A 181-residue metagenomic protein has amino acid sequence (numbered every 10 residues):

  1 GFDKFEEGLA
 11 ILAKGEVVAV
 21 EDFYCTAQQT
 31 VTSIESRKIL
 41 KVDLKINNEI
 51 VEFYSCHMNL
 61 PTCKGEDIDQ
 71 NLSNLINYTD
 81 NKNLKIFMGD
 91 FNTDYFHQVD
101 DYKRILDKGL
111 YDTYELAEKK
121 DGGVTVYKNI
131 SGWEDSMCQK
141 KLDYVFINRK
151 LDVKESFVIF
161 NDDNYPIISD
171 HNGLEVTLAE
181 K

Functional and structural regions predicted by a protein language model:
G1, K14-G15, F23-C25, S55-N59 (+2 more regions): Active-site-proximal beta-strand/loop segments in catalytic clefts of secreted hydrolases
G1-I50, E155-V158: Structured beta-strand-rich core segments of catalytic domains in phosphoester-bond hydrolases
K4, Q29-I34, N59-E66, E134-D135: Acidic/histidine-rich helix-loop elements that form or flank divalent-metal/phosphate-binding sites at the catalytic
K14-E16, I46, L60, N148-K150 (+1 more regions): Non-catalytic surface loops within mature trypsin-like serine protease
V17, Y54-C56, P61, D100 (+2 more regions): Membrane-proximal envelope and lipid/glycan-remodeling enzymes
K38-Y54, K64-Y102: His/acidic metal-ligating clusters that form di-metal
T79-K85, T93-K181: Metal-dependent phosphoester-hydrolase catalytic domains
